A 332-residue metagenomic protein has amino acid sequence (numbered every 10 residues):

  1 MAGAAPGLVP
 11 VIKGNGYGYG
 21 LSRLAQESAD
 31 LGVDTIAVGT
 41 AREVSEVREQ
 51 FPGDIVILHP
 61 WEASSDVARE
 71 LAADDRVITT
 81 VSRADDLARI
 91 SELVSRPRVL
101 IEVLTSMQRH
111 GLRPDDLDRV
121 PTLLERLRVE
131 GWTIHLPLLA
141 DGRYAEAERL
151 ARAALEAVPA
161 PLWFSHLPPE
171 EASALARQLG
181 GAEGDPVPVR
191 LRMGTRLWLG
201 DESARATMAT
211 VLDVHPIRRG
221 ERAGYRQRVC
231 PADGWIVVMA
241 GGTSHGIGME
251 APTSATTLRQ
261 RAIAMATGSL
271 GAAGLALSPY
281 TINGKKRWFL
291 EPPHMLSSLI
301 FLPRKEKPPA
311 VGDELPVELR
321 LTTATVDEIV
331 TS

Functional and structural regions predicted by a protein language model:
M1-A2: N-terminal basic/disordered segments at the start of proteins
P6-A157, P161: Active-site-proximal beta-alpha core segment in soluble small-molecule metabolic enzymes
P10, P97, A145-S332: Active-site anion/phosphate-binding pocket segments in diverse small-molecule metabolic enzymes
